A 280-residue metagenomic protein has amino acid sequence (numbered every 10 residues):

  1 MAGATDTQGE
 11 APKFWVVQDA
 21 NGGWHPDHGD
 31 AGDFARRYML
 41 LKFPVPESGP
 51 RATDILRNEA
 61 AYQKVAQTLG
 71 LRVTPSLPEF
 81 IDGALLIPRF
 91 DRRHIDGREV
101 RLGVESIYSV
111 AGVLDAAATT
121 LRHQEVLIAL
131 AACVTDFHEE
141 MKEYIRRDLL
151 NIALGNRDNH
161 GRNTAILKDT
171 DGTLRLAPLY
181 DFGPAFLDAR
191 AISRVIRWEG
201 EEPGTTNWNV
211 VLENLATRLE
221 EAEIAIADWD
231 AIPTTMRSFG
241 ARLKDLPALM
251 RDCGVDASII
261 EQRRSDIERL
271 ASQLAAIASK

Functional and structural regions predicted by a protein language model:
M1-G161, A165-K280: Anionic ligand-binding catalytic core segments
